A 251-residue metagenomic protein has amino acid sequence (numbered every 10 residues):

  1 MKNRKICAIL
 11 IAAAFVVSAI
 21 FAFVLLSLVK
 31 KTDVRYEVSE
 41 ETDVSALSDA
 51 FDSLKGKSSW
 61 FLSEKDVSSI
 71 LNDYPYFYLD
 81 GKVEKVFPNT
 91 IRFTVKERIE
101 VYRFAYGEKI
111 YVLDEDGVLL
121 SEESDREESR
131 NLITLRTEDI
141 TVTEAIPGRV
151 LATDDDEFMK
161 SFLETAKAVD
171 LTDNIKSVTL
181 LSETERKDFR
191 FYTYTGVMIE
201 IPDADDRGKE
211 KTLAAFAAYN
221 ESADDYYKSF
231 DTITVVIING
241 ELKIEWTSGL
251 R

Functional and structural regions predicted by a protein language model:
K2-T32, T42-S69, D73-R251: Charged, solvent-exposed interaction patches on well-folded alpha/beta domains that mediate macromolecular contacts
S39: Residue-level recognition of the GNAT/N-acetyltransferase active site
